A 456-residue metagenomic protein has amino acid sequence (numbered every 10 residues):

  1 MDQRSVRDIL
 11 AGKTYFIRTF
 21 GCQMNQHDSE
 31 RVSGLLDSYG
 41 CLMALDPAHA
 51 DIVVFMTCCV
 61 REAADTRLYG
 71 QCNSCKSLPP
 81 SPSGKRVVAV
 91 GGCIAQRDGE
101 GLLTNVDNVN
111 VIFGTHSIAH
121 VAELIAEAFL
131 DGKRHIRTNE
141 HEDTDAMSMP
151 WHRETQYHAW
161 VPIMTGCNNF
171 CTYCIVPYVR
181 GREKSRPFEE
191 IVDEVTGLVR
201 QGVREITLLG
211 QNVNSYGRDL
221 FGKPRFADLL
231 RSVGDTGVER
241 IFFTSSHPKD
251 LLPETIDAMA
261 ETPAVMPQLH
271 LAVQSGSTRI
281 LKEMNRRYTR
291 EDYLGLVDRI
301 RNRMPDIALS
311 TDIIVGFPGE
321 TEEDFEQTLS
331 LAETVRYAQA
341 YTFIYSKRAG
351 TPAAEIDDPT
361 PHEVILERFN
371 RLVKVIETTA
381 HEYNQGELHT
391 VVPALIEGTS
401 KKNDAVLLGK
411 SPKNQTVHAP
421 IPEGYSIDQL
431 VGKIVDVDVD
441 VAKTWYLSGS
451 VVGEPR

Functional and structural regions predicted by a protein language model:
M1-Y216, E254, M259, L269 (+5 more regions): Proteins enriched for Cys/Gly/acidic motifs involved in redox and nucleic-acid/cofactor modification
D2, E355-R456: Terminal RNA-binding accessory module
T19, S245, V273-S275, I396-G398 (+1 more regions): Flexible glycine-/small-residue-rich
C59-V60, R180-G181, L220-K223, K282-T289 (+1 more regions): Short glycine-enriched, charge-decorated loop/helix-capping segments at active-site entrances that position
K85-G92, R97, R200-E322: Conserved SAM/AdoMet-binding glycine-rich loop
E154-Y157, C167-N169, V265, S275 (+5 more regions): Short flexible coil/turn linkers enriched for glycine and charged/polar residues that connect secondary-structure
C171, I191, L208, F243 (+7 more regions): Conserved, mostly hydrophobic/aromatic
E320, V335-Y337: Contiguous mid-protein beta-loop-alpha structural module that forms a pocket-lining wall or clamp of enzyme active
